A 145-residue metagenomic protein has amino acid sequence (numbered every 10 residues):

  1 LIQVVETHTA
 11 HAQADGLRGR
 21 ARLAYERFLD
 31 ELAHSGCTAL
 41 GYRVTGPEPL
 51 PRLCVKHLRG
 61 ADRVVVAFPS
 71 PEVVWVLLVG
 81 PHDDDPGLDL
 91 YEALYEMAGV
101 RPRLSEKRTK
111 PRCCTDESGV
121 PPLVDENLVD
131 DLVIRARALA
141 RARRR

Functional and structural regions predicted by a protein language model:
L1-E6: Short structural boundary motif marking the start of a folded domain
H8-A10, G80: Short, histidine-centered active-site or binding-site loop motifs used for metal coordination, general acid-base
A10-E26: Solvent-exposed, charged helical/coil patches that constitute nucleic-acid or partner-interaction surfaces
A14-G16, G46, P81: Alpha-helical interaction segments
G19, D30-H34, P81: Short, intrinsically disordered, mixed-charge
Y25-L32, L94: Short amphipathic C-terminal alpha-helix that caps PH/PH-like domains
E31-H57: A short, surface-exposed loop/turn module that caps and links secondary-structure elements
C54-R63, A67-R145: Enriched for short, Lys/Arg-rich terminal
